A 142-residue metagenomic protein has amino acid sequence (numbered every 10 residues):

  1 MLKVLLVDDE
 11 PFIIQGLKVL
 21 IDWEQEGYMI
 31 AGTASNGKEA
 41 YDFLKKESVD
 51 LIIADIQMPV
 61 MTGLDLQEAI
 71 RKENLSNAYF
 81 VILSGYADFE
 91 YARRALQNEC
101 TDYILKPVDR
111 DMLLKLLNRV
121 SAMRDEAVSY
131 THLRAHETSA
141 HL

Functional and structural regions predicted by a protein language model:
L2-F12, L17-K18: Conserved acidic segment of CheY-like receiver
V7-D8, A34, I52: Conserved sequence signature across two-component system core domains
G16, L20-E24, F43: Alpha-helical interaction/dimerization surfaces of two-component signaling modules
Q25-I30, S76: A generic structural motif
A31-K38: Conserved Asp/Asn-Gly motif in the active-site loop of CheY-like receiver
Y41-F43, E47-Y130: CheY-like receiver
T131-T138: Conserved small/polar residues in nucleotide/adenosyl-binding loops
